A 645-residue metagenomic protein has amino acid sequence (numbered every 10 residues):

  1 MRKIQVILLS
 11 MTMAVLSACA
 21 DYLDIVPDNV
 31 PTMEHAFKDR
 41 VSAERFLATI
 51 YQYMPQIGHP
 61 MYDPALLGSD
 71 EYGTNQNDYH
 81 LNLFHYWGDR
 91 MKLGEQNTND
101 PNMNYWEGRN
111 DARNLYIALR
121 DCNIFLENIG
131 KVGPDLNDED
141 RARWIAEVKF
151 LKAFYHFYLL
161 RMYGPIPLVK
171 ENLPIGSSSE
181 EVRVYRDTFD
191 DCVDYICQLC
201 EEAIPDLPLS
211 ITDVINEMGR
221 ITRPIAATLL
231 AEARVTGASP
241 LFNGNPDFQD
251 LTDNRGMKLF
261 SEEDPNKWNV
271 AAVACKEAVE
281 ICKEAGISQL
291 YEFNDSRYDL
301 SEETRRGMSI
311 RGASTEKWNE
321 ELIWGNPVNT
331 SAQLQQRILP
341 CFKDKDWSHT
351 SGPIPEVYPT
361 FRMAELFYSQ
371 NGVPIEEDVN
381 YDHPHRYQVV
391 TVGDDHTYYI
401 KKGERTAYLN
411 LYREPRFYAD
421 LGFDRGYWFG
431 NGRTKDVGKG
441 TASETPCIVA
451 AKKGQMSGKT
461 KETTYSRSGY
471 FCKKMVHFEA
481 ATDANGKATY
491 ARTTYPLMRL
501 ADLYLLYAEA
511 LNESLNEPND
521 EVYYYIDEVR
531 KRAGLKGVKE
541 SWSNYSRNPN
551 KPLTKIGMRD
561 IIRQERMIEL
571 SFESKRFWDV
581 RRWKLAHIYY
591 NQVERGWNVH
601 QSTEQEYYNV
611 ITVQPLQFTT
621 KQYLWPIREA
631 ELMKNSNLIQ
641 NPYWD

Functional and structural regions predicted by a protein language model:
M1-D28: Bacterial Sec-dependent N-terminal signal peptides
C19, L115-A118, Y195-C197, V235 (+9 more regions): Long, intrinsically disordered, low-complexity segments
C19-T74, N104, I124, K131 (+5 more regions): Acidic, glycine-rich segments characteristic of secretory precursors and extracytoplasmic regions
E44-R45, Q52-P60, L81-Y163, S179-M218 (+8 more regions): Conserved, well-structured interaction surfaces
M61-Y79, E171-N172, P208-I225, L241-S351 (+4 more regions): Short, surface-exposed recognition loops and adjoining beta-strand edges that mediate ligand/DNA contacts, enriched
L160-R161, P165-P167, A233-N245, E513-N516: Short coil/turn linking the two alpha-helices of tandem helical-hairpin repeats
C341, R362-M363, Y368, G372-R499: Flexible, polar/acidic helix-loop-strand segments at domain edges
